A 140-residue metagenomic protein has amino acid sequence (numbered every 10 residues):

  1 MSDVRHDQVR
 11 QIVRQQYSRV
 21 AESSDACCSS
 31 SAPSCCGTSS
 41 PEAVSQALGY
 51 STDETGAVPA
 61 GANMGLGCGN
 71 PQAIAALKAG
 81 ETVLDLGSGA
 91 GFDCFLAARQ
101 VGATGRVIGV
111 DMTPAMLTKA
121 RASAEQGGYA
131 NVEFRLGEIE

Functional and structural regions predicted by a protein language model:
M1-R19, S23, L86: Iron-sulfur (Fe-S) cluster-binding modules
R10-Q11, A43, D85, G127: Short linear sequence motifs
Q16-L84: Class I SAM-dependent transferase core
G61, N70, K78-E140: Class I SAM-dependent methyltransferase SAM/SAH-binding core
